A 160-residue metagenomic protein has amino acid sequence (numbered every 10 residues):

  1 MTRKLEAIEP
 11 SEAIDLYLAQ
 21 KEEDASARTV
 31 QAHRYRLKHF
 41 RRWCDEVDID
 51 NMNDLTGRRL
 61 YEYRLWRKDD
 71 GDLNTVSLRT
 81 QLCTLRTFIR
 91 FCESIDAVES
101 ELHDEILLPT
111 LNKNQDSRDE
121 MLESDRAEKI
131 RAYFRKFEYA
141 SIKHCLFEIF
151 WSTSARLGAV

Functional and structural regions predicted by a protein language model:
M1: N-terminal helical hairpins
K4-Y17: Short alpha-helical hairpin
S11-E12, G57-R58, S124, A140-S141: Amphipathic alpha-helical repeat elements characteristic of tetratricopeptide repeat
D15-S117: N-terminal core-binding DNA-recognition domain of tyrosine recombinases/integrases
S77, D119, E138-A140: Residue-level marker of regulatory loop/turn positions in helix-turn-helix DNA-binding domains and in histidine
L111-S124, Y133: Intrinsically disordered, low-complexity Ser/Thr-rich linker and spacer segments in cell-wall-related proteins
S124-L157: Basic, Lys/Arg- and aromatic-enriched nucleic-acid-binding interface segment
